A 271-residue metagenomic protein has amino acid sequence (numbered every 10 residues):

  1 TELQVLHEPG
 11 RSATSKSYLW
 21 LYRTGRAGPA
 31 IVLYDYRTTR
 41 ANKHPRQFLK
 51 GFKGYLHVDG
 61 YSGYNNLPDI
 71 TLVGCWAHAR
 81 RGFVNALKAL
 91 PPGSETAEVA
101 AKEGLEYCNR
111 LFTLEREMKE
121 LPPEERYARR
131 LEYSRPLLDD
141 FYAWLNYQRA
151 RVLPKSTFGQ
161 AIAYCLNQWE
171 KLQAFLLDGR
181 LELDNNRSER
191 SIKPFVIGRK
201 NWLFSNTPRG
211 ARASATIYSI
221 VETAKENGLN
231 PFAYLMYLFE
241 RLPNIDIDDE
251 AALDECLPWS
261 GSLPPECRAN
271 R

Functional and structural regions predicted by a protein language model:
T1-R271: Catalytic center-proximal scaffold of phosphoryl-transfer enzymes
